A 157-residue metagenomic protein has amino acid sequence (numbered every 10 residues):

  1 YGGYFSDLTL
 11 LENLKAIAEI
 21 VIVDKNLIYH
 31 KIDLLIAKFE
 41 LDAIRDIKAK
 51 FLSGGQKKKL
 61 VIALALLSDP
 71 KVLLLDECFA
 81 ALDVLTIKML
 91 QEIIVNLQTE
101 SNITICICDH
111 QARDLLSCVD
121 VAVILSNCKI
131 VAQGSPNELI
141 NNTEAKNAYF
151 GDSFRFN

Functional and structural regions predicted by a protein language model:
L8-E19: Q-loop/switch helix immediately C-terminal to the Walker
K15, N26-I44, V95: Conserved ABC ATPase "signature" region
K48-L52: Conserved ABC ATPase signature
I62: Hydrophobic anchor residue at the start of the ABC signature
D69: Conserved catalytic motifs of ABC-family nucleotide-binding domains
E77-C78: Walker B catalytic motif
